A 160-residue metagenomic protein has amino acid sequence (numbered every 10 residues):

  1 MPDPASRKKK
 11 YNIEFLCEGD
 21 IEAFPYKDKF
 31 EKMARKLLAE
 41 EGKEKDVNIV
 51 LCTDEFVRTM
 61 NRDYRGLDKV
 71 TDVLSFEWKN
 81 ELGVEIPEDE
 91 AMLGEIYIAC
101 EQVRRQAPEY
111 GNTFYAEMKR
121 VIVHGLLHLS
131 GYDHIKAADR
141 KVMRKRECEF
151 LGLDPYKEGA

Functional and structural regions predicted by a protein language model:
M1-A116, L129-A160: An acidic/histidine-cluster motif and surrounding catalytic segment that typifies divalent-metal-assisted enzyme active
V121, G125-L129: Catalytic glutamate of the conserved HExxH
